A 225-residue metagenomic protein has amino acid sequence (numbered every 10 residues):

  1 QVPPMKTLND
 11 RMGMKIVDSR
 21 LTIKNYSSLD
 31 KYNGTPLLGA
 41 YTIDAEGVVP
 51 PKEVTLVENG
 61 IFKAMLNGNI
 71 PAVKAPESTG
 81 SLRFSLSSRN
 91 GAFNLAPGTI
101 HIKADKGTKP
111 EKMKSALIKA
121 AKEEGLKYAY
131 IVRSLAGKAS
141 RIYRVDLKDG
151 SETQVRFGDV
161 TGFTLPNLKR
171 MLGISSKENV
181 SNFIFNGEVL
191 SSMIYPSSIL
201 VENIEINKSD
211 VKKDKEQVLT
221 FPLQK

Functional and structural regions predicted by a protein language model:
P4-K225: Dual-mode signal for accessory low-complexity, basic/Gly-rich regions
